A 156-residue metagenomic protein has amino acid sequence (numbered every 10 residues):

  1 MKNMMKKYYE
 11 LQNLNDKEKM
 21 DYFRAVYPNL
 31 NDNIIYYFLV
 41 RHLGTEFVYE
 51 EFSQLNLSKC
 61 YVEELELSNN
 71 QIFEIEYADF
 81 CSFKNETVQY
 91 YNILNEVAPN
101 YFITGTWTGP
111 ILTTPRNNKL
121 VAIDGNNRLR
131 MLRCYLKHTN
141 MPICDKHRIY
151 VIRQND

Functional and structural regions predicted by a protein language model:
M1-E64: N-terminal extension/subdomain marker
M1-R24, R116-D156: Basic- and aromatic-enriched surface patches that contact anionic nucleotides/nucleic acids
M5-K6, S58-I123, C134, N140: Short alpha-helix boundary/capping and kink motifs at helix termini
K19, R24, I35, K59 (+4 more regions): Low-complexity, compositionally biased segments
V48, S53, E74, C81-K84 (+1 more regions): Compositionally biased, low-structure terminal segments
